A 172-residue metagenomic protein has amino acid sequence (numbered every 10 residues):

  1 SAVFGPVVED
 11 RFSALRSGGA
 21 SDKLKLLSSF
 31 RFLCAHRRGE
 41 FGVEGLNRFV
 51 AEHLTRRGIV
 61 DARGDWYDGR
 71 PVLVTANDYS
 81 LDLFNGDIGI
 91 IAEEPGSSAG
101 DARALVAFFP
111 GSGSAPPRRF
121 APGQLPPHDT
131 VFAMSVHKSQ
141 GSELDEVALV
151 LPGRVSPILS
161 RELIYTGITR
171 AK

Functional and structural regions predicted by a protein language model:
S1-V72, D78-L81: Conserved helicase motor core of P-loop NTPases
R56-I59, A76, P127-H128, R154-V155: A general structural-boundary detector
L73-V74, L149: Short hydrophobic-aromatic micro-motifs
N85-K172: C-terminal accessory regions
